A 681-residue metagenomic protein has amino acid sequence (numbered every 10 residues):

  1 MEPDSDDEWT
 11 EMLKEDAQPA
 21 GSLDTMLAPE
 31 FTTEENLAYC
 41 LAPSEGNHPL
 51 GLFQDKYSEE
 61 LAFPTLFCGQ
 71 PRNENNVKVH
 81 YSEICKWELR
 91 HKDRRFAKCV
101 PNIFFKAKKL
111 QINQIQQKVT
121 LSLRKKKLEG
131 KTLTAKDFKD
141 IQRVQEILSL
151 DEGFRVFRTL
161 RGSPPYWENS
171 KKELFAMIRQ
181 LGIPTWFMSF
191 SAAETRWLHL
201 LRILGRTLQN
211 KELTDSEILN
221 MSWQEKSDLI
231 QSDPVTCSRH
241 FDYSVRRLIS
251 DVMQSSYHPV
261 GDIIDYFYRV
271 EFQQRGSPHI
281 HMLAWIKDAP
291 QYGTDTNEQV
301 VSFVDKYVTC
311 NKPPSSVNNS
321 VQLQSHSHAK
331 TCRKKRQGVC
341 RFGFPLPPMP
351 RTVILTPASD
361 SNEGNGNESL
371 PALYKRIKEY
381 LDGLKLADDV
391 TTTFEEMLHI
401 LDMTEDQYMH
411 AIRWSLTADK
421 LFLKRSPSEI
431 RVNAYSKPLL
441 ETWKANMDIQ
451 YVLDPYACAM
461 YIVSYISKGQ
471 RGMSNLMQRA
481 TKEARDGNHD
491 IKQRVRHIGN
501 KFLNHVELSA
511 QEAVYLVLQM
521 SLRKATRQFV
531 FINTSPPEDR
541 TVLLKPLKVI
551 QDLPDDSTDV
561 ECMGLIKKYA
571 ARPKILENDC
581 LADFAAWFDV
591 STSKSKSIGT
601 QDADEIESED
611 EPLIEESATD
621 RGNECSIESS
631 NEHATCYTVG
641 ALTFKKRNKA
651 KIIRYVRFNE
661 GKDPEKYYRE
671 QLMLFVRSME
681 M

Functional and structural regions predicted by a protein language model:
M1-M681: Non-catalytic interaction regions
